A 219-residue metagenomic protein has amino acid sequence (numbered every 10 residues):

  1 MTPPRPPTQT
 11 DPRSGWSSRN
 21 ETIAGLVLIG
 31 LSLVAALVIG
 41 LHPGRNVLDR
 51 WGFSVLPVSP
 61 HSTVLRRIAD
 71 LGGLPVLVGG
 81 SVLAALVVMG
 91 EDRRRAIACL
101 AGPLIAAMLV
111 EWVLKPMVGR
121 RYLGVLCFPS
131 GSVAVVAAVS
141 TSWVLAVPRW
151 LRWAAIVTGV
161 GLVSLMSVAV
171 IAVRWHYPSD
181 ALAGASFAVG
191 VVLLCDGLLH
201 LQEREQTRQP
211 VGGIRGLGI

Functional and structural regions predicted by a protein language model:
M1-V76, G80, K115-Y122: N-terminal transmembrane-helix/juxtamembrane module of multi-pass inner/ER membrane proteins
N20-G30, S81-A107: Interfacial segments of alpha-helical transmembrane regions
G25-L26, V78, I97-G102, W153-V160 (+1 more regions): Hydrophobic alpha-helical transmembrane segments
V38-G40, A85-E91, V144-V147, A169-I171: Hydrophobic alpha-helical transmembrane segments
P60, A101-V113, S186, G190 (+1 more regions): Hydrophobic, lipid-facing residues on alpha-helical transmembrane segments of integral membrane proteins
L65-R66, R95-A96, G124, R152: Short alpha-helical transmembrane interface motifs in multi-pass membrane proteins
A98-V118, V157-A169: Small-polar-interrupted transmembrane alpha-helices in polytopic inner-membrane proteins
R120-I219: Membrane-embedded catalytic cores of phosphoryl/pyrophosphoryl-handling enzymes
